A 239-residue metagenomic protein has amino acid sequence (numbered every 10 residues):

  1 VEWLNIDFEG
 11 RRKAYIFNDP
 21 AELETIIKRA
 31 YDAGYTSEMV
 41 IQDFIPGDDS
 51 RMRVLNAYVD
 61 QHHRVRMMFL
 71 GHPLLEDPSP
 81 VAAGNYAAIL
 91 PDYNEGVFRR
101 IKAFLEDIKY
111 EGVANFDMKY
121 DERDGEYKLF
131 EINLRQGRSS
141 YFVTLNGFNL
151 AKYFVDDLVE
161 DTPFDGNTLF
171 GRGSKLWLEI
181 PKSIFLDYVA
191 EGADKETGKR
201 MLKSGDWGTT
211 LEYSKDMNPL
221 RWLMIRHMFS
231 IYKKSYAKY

Functional and structural regions predicted by a protein language model:
V1-F8, R12-I16: Conserved anion/nucleotide-ligand pocket segment
F17-S79, D92-R99, Y120, E126-K128: Phosphate-binding site of ATP-dependent enzymes
V40, E111-N115, F164-F170: Flexible, glycine/charged-enriched surface loops at secondary-structure junctions
L75-Y86, N133-G147: Glycine-rich phosphate/pyrophosphate-binding beta-alpha loops
P80-A83, P91-F116: Oxyanion-binding "anion nests"
N94, T144-G147, A151: NAD(P)-dinucleotide binding in Rossmann-like oxidoreductases
L105-Y141: Conserved metal-phosphate-binding beta-hairpin within the catalytic cores of diverse ATP-dependent phosphoryl-transfer
K152, D156-Y239: Peripheral (often C-terminal) accessory segments that flank ATP-dependent C-N-forming ligase machineries
